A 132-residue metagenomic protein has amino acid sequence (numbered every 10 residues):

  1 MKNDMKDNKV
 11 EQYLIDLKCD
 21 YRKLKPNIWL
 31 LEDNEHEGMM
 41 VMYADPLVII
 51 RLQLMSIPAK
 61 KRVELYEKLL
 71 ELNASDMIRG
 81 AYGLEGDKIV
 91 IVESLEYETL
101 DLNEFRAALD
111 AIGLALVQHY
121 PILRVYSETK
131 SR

Functional and structural regions predicted by a protein language model:
M1-H36, A74-M77, A81-L84: Charge-rich, low-complexity N-terminal segments
K2-K9, K61-L65, E104, A108 (+1 more regions): Short amphipathic alpha-helical segments
I28-W29, V48-I49, I89: Hydrophobic residues embedded in beta-strands of well-ordered beta-sheets
E37-V63: The feature represents the first ordered module of a protein
Q53-K88, S94: Short, internal acidic amphipathic alpha-helical interface segments that mediate docking to partner proteins
A81-G113: A short, solvent-exposed beta-edge/loop patch
A115-L123: Long, charge-dense
R124-R132: Short, highly charged C-terminal tails/helix-capping segments
